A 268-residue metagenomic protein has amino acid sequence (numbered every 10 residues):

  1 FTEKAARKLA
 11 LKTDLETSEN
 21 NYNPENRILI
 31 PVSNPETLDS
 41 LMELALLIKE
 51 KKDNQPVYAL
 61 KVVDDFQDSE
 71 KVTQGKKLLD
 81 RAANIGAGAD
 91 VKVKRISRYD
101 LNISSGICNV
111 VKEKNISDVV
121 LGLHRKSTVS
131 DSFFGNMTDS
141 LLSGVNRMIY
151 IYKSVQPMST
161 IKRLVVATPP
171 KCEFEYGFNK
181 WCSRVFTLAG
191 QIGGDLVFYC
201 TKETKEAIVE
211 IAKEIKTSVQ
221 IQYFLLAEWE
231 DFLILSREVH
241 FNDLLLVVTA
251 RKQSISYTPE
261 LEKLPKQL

Functional and structural regions predicted by a protein language model:
F1-E3, L44, K112-T160, R237-L268: Gly/Ser-rich helix-loop-strand patches that form or flank binding pockets for ribonucleotide-derived cofactors
F1-I30, E36, P56-A59, Q74 (+8 more regions): Membrane-interfacial segments at transmembrane helix termini in multi-pass membrane proteins
L15-N23, L46-E50, Y152-I161, L188 (+1 more regions): Short boundary motifs at domain starts and secondary-structure transition points
P24-L78, I85, A89, I96 (+1 more regions): Small/aliphatic-rich secondary-structure junction motif
R98-S104: Charged docking surfaces used in two-component/phosphorelay signaling
E173-Y176, D195-K202, V209-L268: Protein-protein interaction modules outside structured cores
